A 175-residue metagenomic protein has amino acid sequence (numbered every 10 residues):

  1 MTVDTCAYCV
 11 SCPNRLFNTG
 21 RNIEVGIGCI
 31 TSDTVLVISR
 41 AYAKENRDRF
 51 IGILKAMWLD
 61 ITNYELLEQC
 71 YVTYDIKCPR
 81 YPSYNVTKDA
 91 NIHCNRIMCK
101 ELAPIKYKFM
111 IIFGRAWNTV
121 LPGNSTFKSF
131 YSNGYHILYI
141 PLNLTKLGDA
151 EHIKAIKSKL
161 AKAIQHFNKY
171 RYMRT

Functional and structural regions predicted by a protein language model:
M1-T175: A polyanion-binding, active-site-adjacent surface
